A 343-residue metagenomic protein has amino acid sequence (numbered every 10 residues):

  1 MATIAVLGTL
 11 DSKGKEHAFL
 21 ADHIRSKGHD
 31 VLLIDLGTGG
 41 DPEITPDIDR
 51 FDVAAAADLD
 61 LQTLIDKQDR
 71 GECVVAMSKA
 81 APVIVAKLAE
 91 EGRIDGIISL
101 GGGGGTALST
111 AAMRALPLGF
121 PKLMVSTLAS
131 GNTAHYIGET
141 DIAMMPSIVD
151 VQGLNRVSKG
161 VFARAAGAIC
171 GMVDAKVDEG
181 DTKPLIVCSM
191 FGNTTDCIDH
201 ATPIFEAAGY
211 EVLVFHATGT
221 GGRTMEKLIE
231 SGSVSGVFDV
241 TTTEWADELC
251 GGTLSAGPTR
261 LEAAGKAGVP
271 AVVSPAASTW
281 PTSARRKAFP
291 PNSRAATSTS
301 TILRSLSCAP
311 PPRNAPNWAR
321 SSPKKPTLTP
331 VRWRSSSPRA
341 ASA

Functional and structural regions predicted by a protein language model:
M1-P42, G96, G105-A115, G119-M124: N-terminal phosphate-binding or glycine-rich loops at protein starts, especially the Walker A/P-loop of NTPases
A5, S12-A18, H23-L32, G252-A343: C-terminal non-catalytic interaction/assembly regions of soluble proteins
T9-K15, D95-L108, V187-I198, T218-T220 (+3 more regions): Gly/Ser/Thr-rich loops at beta-strand to alpha-helix junctions that form or flank small-molecule/cofactor-binding
K13-R25, L32, T38-F51, D181-G219 (+2 more regions): Glycine-rich phosphate/diphosphate-binding loop of Rossmann-like nucleotide-binding domains
T45-R93, W245: Phosphate/nucleotide-donor binding subsite
I65-K67, N132-N193, N317: Cap/lid and interdomain-hinge subdomains that line or gate substrate/regulatory clefts in soluble alpha/beta enzymes
R70-L128: N-terminal glycine-rich phosphate/adenylate-binding segment common to multiple enzyme folds
G96, L108-I137, P146, L213-A217 (+1 more regions): Short, acidic/small-residue loops that bind anionic groups at enzyme active sites
